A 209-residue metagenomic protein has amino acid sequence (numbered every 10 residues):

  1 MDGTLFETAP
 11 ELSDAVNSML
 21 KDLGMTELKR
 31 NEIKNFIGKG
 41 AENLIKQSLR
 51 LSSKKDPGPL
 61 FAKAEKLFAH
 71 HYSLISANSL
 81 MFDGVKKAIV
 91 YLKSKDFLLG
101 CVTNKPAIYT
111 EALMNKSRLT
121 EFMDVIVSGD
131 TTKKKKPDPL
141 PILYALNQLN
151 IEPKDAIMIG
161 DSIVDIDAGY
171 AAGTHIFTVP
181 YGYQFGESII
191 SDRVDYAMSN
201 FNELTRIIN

Functional and structural regions predicted by a protein language model:
M1-N35: Active-site neighborhood of HAD-like aspartate-dependent phosphohydrolases
T4, T103-K105: Conserved phosphate-coupling serine/threonine residues in phosphotransfer and NTP-handling enzymes
S13, N17, R30, K34 (+5 more regions): An amphipathic alpha-helix signature
M19, G40-D56, L113, A145-L146: Helix-loop "lid/cap" segments that line or gate small-molecule binding pockets
M25, L51-K54, L119, I151: Helix N-cap/coil-helix junction residues
T26, L98, H175: Residue-level detector of anion-binding/catalytic polar loops
N31, V90-K93, A107, E111-N209: Asp-based, Mg2+/Mn2+-dependent phosphohydrolase catalytic module
S48-V90, K95: Metal-dependent phosphoesterase signature
